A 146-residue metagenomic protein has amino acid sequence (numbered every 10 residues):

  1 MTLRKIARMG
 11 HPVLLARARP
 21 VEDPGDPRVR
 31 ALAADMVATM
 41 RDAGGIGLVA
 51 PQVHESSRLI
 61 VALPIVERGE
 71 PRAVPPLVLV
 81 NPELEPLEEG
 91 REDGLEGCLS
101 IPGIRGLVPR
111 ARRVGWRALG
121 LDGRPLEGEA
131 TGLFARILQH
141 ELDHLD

Functional and structural regions predicted by a protein language model:
M1-D146: Positively charged
